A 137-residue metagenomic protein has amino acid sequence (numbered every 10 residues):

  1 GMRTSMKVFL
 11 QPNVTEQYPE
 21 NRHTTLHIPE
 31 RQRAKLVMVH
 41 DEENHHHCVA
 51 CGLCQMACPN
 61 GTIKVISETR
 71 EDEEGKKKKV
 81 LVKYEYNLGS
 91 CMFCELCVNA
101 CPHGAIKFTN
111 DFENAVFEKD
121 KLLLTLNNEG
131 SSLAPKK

Functional and structural regions predicted by a protein language model:
G1-K79, K83-E85, G89-S90, L96-N99 (+1 more regions): Non-ligating segments of multi-cofactor redox enzymes
